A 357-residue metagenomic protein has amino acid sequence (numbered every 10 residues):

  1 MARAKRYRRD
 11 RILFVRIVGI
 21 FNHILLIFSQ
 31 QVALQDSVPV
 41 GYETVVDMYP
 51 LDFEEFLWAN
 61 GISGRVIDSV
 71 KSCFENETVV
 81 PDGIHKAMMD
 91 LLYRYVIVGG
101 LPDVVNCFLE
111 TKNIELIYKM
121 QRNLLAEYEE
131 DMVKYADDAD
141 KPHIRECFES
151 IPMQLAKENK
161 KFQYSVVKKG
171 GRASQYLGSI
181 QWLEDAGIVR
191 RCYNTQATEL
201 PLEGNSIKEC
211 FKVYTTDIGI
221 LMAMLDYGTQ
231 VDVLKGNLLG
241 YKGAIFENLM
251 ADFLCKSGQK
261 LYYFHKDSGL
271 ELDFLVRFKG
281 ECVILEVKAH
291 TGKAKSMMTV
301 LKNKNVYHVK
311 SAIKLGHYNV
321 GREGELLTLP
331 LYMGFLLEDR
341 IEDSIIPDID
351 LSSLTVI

Functional and structural regions predicted by a protein language model:
M1-L26: Conserved Walker B catalytic segment
R3, L26-Q31, P50-E55, Q196 (+2 more regions): Conserved nucleotide-binding/hydrolysis micro-motifs of P-loop NTPases
L25, V32-A156: Interdomain motor-coupling "hinge/lid" segment immediately C-terminal to the ATP-binding subdomain of NTP-driven enzymes
S29-L34, E54-W58, A294-K295, G321-L326: Switch/connector loops and helix/strand junctions flanking conserved nucleotide-binding motifs in nucleotide-processing
L101, V105-K279: Accessory nucleic acid-recognition modules appended to NTPase machines
E281-V283, S311: Structural motif
A289-Y332: Catalytic cores of nucleic-acid endonucleases
N319-I357: Domain-level recognition of nuclease-like catalytic cores that cleave nucleotide substrates
